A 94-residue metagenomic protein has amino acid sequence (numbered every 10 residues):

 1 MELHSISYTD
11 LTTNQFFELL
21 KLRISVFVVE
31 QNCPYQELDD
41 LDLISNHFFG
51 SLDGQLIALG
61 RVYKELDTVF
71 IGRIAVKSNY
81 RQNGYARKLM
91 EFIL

Functional and structural regions predicted by a protein language model:
M1-D42, L52-Q55: Short amphipathic alpha-helix that is part of the acyltransferase structural core
Y8, S78-N79: Short histidine-centered catalytic/ligand-binding loop motif
V26, F92-I93: Amphipathic alpha-helical segments in well-ordered regions
I44-N46: Short loop/turn microsegments at loop-to-beta-strand junctions
F49, Q55-Y63, T68-A75: Conserved beta-strand in the GNAT
R73-S78, L94: Generic hydrophobic/packing signal
Y80, G84-F92: Conserved acetyl-CoA pyrophosphate-binding loop and the N-cap/start of the following alpha-helix in GNAT-like
